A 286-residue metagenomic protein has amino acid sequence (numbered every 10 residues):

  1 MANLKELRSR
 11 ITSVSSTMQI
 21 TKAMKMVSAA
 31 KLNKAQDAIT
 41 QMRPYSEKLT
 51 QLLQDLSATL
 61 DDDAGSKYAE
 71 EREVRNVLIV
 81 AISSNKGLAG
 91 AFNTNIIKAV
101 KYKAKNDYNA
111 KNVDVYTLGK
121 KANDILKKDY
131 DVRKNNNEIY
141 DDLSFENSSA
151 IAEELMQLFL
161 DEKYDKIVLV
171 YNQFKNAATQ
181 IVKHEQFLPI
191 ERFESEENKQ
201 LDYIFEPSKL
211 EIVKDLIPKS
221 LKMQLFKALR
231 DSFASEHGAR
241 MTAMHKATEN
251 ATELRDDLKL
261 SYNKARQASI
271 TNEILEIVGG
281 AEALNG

Functional and structural regions predicted by a protein language model:
M1-G286: C-terminal beta-strand-loop-alpha-helix "lid" module of Rossmann-like NAD(P)-dependent dehydrogenases
